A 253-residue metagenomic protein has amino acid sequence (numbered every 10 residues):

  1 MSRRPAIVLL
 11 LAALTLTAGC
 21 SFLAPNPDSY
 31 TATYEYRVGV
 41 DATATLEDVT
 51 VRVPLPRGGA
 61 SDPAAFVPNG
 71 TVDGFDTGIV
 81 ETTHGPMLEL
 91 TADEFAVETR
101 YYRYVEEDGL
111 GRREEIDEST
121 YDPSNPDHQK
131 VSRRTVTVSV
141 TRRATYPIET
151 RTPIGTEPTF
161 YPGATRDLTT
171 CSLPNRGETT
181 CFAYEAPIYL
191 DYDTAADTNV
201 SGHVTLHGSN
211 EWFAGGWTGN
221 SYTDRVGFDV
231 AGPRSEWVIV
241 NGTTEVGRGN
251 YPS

Functional and structural regions predicted by a protein language model:
M1-P27: Secretory targeting signatures
L11-T17, P56-P63, V72, S209 (+2 more regions): Intrinsically disordered regions, especially transient/low-confidence alpha-helical propensity segments and coil-helix
L23-G177, L190-D193, N220, D224: Intrinsically disordered, low-complexity N-terminal segments that are enriched in acidic
L168-S253: Active-site neighborhood of thiol-dependent amide/isopeptide-bond enzymes
